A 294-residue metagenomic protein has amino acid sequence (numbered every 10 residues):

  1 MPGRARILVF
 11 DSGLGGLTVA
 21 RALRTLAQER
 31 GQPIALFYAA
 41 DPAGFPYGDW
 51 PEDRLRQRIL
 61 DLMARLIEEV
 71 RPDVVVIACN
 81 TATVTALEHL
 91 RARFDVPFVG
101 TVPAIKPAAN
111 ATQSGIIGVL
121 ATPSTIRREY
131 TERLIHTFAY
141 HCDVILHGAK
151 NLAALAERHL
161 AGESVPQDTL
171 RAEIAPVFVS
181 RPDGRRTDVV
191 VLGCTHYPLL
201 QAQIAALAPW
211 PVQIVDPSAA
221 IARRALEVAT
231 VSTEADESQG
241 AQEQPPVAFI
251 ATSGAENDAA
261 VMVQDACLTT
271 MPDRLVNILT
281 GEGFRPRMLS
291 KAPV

Functional and structural regions predicted by a protein language model:
M1-V294: Non-catalytic structural scaffold of enzyme domains
